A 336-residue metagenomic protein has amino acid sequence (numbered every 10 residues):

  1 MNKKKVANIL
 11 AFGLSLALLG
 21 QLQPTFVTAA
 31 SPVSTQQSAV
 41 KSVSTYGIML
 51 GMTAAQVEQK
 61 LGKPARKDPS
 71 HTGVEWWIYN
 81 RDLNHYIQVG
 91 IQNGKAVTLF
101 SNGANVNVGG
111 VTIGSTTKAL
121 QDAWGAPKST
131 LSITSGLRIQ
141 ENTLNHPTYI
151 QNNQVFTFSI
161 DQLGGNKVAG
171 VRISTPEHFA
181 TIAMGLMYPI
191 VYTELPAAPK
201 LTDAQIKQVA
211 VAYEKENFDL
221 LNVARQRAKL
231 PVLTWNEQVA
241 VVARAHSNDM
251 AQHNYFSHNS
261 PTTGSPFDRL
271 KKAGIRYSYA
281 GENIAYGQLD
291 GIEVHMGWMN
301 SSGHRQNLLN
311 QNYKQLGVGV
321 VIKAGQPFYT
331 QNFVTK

Functional and structural regions predicted by a protein language model:
M1-A30: Sec-dependent N-terminal signal peptides of Gram-positive bacterial secreted proteins and lipoproteins
A30-S44, L50-N93, Q121-T181, Q311 (+1 more regions): A cross-family detector of function-defining hotspots
K41-G47, G103-V111, T202-E214, Q226-N236 (+3 more regions): Second-shell loop/turn segments in exported
Q56, K60-K67, G90, N102 (+10 more regions): Structured segments of extracytoplasmic/periplasmic soluble domains in secreted or envelope-associated proteins
L83-Q88, Q92-G103, V242-Q288: Short, surface-exposed glycine/acidic/tryptophan-bearing loops
F100-S159, P266-K336: A well-ordered secondary-structure block
I160-W235: Intrinsically disordered, low-complexity, Pro/Ser/Thr/Asn/Gly/Ala-rich spacer/linker segments adjacent to signal
I206-K271, N312-L316: Short, well-ordered surface patches within globular domains
